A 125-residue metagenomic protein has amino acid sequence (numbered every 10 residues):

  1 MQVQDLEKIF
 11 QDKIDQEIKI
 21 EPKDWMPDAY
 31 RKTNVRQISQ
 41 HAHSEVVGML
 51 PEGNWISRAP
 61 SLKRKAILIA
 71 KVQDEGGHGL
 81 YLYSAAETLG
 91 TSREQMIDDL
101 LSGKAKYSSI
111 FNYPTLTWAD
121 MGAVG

Functional and structural regions predicted by a protein language model:
M1-G125: Non-heme di-metal
